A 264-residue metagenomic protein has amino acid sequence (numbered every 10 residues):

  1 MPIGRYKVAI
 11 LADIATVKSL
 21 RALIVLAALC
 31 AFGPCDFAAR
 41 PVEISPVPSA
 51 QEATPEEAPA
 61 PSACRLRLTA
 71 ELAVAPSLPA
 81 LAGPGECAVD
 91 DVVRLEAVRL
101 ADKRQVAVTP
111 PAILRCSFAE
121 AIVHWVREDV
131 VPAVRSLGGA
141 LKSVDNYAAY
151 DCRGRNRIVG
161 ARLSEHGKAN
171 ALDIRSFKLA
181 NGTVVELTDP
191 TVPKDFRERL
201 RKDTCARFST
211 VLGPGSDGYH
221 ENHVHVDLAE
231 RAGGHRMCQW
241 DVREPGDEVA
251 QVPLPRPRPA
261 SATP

Functional and structural regions predicted by a protein language model:
P2-L72, G246-P264: N-terminal secretory targeting signals
R21, R40-S45, P84-G85, D90-E96 (+2 more regions): Catalytic cores and adjacent binding grooves of peptidoglycan-active enzymes
P34-D36, A63-R65, E86-A88, R115-S117 (+3 more regions): Sequence contexts marking disulfide-bonded cysteines in secreted/extracellular proteins
S49-P55, P111-A121, A161, V184-T191: Second-shell loop/turn segments in exported
E56-D145: Active-site acidic/histidine clusters and adjacent loop/turn architecture that either coordinate catalytic ions
R135-A169: Active-site-adjacent substructure of cysteine-protease-like catalytic cores
